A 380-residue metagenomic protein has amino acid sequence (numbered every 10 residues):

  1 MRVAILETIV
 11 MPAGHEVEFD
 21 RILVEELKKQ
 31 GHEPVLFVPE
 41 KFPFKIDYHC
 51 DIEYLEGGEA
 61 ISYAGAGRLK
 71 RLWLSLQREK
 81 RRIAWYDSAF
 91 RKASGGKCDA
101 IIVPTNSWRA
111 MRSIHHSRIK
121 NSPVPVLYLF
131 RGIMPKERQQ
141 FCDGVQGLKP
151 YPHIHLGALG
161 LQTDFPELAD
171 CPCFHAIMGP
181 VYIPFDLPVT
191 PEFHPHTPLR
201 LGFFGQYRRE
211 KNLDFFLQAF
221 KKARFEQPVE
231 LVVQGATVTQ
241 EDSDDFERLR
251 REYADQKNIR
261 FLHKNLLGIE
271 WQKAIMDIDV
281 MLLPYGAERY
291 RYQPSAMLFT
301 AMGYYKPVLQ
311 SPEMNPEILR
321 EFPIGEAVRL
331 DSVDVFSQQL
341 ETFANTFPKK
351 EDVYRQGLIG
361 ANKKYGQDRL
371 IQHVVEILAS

Functional and structural regions predicted by a protein language model:
M1-G14, T105-N106, G202-F203, L282: Nucleotide-activated donor-dependent transferases that construct or modify glycoconjugates
E7-R21, R208-K211: A short, glycine/small-residue-rich beta-strand->loop->alpha-helix junction that serves as a flexible
G14-H15, D331-Q338, N345-A379: A charged, aromatic-enriched C-terminal amphipathic alpha-helix characteristic of glycosyltransferases across folds
P135-A176: A short, active-site helix/loop in glycosyltransferases that binds the activated sugar's phosphate group
E192-K211, L217-R224, L231-V232: Conserved donor-binding/catalytic core segment of Leloir-type glycosyltransferases
E230-F246, K264: Glycosyltransferase donor-sugar binding loop
D244-Q272: Nucleotide-activated donor-binding/catalytic signature segment of Leloir-type glycosyltransferases, i.e., the conserved
L283-F299, S311-E313, E317-I318: Nucleotide-sugar-dependent
